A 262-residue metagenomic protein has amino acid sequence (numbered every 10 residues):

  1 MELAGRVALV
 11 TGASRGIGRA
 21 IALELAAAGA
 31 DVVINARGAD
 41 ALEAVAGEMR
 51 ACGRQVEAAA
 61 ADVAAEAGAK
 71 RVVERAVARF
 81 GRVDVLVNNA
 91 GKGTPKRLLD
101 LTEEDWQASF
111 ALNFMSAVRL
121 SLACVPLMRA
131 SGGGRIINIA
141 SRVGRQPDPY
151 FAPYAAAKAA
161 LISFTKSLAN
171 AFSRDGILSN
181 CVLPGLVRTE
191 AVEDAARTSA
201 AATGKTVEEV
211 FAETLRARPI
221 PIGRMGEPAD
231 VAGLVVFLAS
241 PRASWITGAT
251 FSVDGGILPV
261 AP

Functional and structural regions predicted by a protein language model:
A4, Q146, R224, V235-V236 (+1 more regions): Short C-terminal tail/terminal secondary-structure segment of NAD(P)H-dependent dehydrogenase/reductase domains
V7, S14-R15: Conserved glycine-rich cofactor-binding loop
R97-L98, D105-F110, R216: Substrate-binding pocket helix/loop in short-chain dehydrogenase/reductase
S121, A157, T165: Active-site helix of classical SDR
P126, N170-A171, S244: Alpha-helical segment proximal to the catalytic Tyr-Lys
S141: Residue(s) in the substrate-gating loop at a strand-loop-helix junction that position the organic substrate next
S173, L178, I246-G248: Short, small/polar-rich loop/turn modules that mediate ligand/substrate recognition or access, typified
